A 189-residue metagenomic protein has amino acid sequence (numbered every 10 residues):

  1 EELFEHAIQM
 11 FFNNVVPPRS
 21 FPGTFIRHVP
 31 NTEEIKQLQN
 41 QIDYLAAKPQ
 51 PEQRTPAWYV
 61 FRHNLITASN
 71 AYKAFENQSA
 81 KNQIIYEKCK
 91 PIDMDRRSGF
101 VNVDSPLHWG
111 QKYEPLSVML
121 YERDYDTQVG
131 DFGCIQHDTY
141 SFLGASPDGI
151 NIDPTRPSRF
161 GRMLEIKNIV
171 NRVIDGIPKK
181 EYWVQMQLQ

Functional and structural regions predicted by a protein language model:
E1-K112: Charged, glycine-rich intrinsically disordered N-terminal tails and low-complexity linkers that flank
F100-L188: Mg2+/Mn2+-dependent nuclease catalytic core
